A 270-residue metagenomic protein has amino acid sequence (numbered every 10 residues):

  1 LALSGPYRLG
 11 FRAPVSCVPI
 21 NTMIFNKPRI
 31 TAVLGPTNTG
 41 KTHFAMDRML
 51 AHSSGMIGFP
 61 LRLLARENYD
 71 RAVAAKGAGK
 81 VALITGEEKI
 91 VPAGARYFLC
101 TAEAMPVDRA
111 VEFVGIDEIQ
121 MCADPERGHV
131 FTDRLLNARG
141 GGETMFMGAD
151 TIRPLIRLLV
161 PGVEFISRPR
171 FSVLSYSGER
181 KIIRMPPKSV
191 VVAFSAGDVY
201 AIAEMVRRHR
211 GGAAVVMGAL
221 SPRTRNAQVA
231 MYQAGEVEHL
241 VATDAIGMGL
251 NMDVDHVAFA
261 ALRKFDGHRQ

Functional and structural regions predicted by a protein language model:
T42, A102-A110, L135, L240-A258: SF2 helicase motor core recognition
S54-A65, M145-F146, M185-V206, A213-V216: Conserved strand-helix element at the start of the C-terminal RecA-like helicase core
V73-A110: Inter-Walker segment of RecA-like/P-loop motor cores
E87-F98, R223-H239: Conserved motor-coupling elements within RecA-like helicase/translocase cores
D108-A110, Q120-T132, L250-D253, R269: Conserved ATPase-coupling elements of RecA-like P-loop NTPase cores
D117-I119, A261: Walker B catalytic acidic pair
M121-V173: Post-DEXD/H (motif II) to motif III coupling segment of the RecA-like Helicase ATP-binding lobe
G218-A219, A234-E238, D244-Q270: Conserved RecA-like helicase motor core of SF1/SF2 enzymes
